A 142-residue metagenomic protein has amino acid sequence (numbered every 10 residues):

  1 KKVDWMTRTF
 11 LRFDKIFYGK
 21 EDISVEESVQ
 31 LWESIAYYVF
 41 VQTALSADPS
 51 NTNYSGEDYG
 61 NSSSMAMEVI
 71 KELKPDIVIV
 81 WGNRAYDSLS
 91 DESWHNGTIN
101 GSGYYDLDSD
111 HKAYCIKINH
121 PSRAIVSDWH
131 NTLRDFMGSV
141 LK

Functional and structural regions predicted by a protein language model:
K1-L73, I77, N83: A polyanion-binding, active-site-adjacent surface
F13, I77-I79, C115-I116, L133: Hydrophobic beta-strand residues in large extracellular and virion-surface proteins
T52-M67, Y86-K142: C-terminal capping/extension of enzyme domains
